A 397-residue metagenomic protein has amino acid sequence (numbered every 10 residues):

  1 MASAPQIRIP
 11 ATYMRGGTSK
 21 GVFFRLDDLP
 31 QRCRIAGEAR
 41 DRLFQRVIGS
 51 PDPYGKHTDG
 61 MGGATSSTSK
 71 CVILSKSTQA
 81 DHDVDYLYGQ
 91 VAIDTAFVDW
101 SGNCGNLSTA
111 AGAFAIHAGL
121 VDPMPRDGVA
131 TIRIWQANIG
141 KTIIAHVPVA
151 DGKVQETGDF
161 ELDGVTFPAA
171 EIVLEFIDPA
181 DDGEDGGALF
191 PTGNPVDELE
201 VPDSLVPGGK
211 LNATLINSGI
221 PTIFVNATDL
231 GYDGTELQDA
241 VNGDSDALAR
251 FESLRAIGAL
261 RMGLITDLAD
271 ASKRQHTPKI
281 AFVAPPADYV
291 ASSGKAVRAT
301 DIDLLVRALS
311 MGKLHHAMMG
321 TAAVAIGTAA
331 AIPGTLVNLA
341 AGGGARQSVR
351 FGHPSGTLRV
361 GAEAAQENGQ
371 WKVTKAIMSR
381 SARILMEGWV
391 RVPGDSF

Functional and structural regions predicted by a protein language model:
M1-F397: A glycine-rich beta-to-alpha transition motif near the start of alpha/beta enzyme domains, typified by
